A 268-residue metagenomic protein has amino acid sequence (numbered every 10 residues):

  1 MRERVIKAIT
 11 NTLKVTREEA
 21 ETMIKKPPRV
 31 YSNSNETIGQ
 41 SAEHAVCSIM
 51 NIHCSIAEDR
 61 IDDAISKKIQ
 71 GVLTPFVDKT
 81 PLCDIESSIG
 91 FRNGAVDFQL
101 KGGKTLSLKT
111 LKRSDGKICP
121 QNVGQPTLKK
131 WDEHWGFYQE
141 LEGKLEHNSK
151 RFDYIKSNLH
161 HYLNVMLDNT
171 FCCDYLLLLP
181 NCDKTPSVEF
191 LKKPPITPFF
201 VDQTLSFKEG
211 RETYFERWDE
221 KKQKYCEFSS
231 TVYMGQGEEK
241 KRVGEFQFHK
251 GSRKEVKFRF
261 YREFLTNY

Functional and structural regions predicted by a protein language model:
M1-K104, K109-Y268: Nucleic-acid endonuclease domains
